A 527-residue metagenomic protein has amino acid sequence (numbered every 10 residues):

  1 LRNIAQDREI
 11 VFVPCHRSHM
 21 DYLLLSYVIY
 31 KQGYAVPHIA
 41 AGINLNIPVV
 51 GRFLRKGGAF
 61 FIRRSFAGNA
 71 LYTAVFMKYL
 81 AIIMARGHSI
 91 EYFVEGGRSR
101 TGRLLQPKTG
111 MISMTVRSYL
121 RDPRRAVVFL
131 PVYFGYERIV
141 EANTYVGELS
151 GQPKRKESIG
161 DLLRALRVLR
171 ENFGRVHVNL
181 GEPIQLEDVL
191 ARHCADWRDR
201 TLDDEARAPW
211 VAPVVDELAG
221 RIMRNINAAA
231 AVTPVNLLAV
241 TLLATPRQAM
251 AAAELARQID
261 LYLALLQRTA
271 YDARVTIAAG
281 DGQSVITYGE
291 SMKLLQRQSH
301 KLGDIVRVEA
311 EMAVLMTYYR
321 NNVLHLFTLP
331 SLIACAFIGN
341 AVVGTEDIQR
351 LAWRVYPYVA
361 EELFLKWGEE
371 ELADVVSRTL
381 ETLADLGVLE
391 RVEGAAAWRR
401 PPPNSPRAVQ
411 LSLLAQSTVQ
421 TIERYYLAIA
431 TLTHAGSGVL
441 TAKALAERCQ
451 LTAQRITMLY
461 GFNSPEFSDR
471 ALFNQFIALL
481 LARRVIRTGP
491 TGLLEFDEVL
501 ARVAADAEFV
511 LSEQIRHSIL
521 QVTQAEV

Functional and structural regions predicted by a protein language model:
L1-V527: Membrane-interfacial terminal anchoring regions of lipid-handling membrane enzymes
